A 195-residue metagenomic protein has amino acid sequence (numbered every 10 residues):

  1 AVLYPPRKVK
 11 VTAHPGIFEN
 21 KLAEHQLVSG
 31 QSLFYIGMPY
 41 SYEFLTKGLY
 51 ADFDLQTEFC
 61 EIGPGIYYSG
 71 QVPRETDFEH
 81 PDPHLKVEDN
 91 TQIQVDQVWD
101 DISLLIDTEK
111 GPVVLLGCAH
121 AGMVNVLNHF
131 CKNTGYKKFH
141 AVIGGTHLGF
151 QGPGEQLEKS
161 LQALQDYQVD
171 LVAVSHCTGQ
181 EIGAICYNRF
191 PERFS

Functional and structural regions predicted by a protein language model:
A1-Y4, F18: Di-metal (Zn2+ and/or Mg2+/Mn2+) metal-binding site signature of metallo-dependent hydrolases with the MBL/beta-CASP
L3-R7, A51, C60, K132-K137: Secondary-structure boundary elements
V9-T12, Q94-S103, D107-F194: Cap/insert and terminal regions of metallo-dependent hydrolase folds
I17-I102, Q165, S195: Metallo-beta-lactamase
